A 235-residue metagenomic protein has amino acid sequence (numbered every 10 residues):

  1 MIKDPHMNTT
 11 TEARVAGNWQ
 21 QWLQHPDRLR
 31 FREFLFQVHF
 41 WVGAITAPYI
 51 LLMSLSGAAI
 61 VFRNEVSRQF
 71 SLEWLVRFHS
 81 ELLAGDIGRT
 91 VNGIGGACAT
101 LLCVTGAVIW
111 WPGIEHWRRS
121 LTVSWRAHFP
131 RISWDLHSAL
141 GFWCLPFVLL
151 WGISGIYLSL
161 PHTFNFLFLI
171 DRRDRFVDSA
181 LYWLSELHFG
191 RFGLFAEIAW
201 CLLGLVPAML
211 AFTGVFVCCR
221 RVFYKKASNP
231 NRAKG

Functional and structural regions predicted by a protein language model:
M1-G235: Conserved histidines in hydrophobic membrane contexts and catalytic metal-binding motifs
